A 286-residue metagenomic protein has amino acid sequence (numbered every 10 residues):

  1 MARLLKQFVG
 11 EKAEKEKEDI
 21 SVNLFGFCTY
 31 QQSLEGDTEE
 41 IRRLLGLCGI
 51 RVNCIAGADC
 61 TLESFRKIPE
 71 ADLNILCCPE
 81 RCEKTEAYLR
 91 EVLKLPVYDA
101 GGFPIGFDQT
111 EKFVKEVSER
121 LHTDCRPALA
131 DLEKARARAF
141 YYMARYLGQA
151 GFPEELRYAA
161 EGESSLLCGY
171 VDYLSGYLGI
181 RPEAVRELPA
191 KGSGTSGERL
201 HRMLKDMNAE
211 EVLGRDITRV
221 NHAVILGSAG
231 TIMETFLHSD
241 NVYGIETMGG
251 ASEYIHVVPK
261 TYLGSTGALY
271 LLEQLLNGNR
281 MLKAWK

Functional and structural regions predicted by a protein language model:
M1-K286: An N-terminal assembly and electron-transfer interface module characteristic of large anaerobic redox and radical
